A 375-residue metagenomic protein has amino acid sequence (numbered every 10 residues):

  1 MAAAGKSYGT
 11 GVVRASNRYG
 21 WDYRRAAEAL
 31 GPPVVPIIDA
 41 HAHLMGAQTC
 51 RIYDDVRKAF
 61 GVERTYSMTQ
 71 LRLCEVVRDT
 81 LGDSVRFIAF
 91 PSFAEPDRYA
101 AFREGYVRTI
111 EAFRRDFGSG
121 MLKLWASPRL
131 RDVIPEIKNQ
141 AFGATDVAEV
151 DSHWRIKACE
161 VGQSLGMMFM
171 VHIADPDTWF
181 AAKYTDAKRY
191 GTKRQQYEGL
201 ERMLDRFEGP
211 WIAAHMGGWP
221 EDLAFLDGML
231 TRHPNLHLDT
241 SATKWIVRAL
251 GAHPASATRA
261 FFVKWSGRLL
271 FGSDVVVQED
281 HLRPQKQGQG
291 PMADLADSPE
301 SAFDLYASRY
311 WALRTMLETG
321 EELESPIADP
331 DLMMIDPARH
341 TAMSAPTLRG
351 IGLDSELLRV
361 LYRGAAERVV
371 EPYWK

Functional and structural regions predicted by a protein language model:
M1-F87, S298: An N-terminally biased module of ancient metal coordination in phosphate/nucleic-acid-related enzymes
G5, C74-D132, A252-L269, V276-E279 (+3 more regions): Ligand-binding grooves and catalytic loops that recognize ribose/phosphate and carbohydrate rings, and esterified lipid
R18, Q48-T49, T69-Q70, A101-G105 (+5 more regions): Soluble or luminal CAZymes and related metallo-dependent hydrolases
P33-P36, F60-R64, L81-I88, R115-M121 (+5 more regions): Short, well-ordered coil/turn segments that N-cap beta-strands
H41-M45, H172, H215: Histidine-centered divalent metal-coordination motifs
Q48, P210-I212, G217-K375: H/E-rich (His + Asp/Glu) clusters that bind or coordinate divalent metals
T49-I52, R78, Y99-A100, I134-P135 (+4 more regions): Distinct, well-ordered alpha-helical segments
R72-G191, H237, A242-K244: Active-site gating/metal-coordination segments in enzymes
